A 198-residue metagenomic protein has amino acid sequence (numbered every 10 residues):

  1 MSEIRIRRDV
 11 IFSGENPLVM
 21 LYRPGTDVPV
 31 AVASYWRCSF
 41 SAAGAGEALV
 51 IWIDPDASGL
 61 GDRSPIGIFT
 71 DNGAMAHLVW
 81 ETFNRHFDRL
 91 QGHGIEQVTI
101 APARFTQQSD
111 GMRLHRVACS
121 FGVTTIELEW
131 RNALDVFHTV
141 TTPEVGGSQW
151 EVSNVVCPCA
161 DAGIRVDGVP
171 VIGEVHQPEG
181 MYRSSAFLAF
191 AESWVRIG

Functional and structural regions predicted by a protein language model:
M1-G198: Targeting-peptide/extracellular-domain and disordered-appendage signature
